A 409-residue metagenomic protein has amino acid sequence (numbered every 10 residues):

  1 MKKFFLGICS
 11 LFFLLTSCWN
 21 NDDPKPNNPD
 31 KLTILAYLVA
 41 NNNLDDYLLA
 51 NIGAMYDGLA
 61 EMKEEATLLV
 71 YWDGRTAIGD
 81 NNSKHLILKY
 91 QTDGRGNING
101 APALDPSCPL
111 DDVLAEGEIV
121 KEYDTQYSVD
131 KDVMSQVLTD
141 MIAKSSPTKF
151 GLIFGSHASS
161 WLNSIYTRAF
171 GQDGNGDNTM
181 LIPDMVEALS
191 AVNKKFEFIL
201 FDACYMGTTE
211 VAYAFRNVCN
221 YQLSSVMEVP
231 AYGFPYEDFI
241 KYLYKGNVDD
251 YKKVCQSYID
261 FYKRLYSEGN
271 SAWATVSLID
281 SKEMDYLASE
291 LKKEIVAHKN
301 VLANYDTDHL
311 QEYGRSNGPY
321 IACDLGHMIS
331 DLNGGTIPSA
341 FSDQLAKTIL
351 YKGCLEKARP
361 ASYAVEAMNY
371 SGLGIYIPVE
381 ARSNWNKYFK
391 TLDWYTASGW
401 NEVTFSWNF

Functional and structural regions predicted by a protein language model:
M1, G7, L11-L35, V379: Bacterial Sec-dependent N-terminal signal peptides
W19-S146: N-terminal extension/subdomain marker
N27, T139, A143, A158-W161 (+2 more regions): Terminal, contiguous helix-loop blocks that mediate binding/assembly
T33, K149-G151, F198: Structural motif
L35, I153, G374-Y376: Residues in well-ordered beta-strands of folded domains
V70-W72, F154-S156, S225-V226: Glycine-rich, histidine-containing beta strand-loop boundary motifs that form or position
P147-F154, N163: Conserved, well-structured functional cores that handle cations and Mg-NTP chemistry
